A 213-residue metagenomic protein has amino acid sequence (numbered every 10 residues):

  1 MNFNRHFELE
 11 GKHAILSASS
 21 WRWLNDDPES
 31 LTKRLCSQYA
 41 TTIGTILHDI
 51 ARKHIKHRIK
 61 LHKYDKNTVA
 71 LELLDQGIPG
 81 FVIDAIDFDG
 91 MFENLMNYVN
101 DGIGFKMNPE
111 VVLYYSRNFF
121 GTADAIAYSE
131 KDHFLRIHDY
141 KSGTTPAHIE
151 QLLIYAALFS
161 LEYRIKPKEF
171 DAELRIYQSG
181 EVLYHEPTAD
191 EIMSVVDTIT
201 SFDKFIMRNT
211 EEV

Functional and structural regions predicted by a protein language model:
M1-D89, M107-V111: Nuclease catalytic cores
R52-K56, D101, V213: N-terminal interaction/assembly modules
H54, L95-V99, F159-Y163, I206: Hydrophobic, Leu/Ile/Phe/Ala-enriched alpha-helical segments that form helix-helix packing faces
I86-S129: Internal catalytic-core helix/loop-beta-alpha segment that presents or stabilizes conserved functional determinants
M91-N94, T198, F205: Charge-rich, solvent-exposed alpha-helical interaction surfaces
V111-D197: Nucleic-acid nuclease catalytic cores
K204-V213: Accessory terminal regions of nucleic-acid processing enzymes
